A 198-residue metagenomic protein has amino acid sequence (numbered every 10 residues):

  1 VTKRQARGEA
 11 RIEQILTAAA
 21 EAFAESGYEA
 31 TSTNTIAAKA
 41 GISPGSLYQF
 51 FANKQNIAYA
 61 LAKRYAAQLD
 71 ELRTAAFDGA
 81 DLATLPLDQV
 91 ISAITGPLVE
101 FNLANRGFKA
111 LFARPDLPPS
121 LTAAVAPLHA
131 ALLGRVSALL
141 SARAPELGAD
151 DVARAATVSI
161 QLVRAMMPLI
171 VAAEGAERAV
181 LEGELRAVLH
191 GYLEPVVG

Functional and structural regions predicted by a protein language model:
V1-A10, V197-G198: N-terminal intrinsically disordered/low-complexity leader segments
R11-A20, I36, L61-R73: Generic hydrophobic, amphipathic alpha-helix propensity
Q14, A22-N56, A60: Helix-turn-helix
I15, A19-F23, L69, L98 (+2 more regions): Short hydrophobic clusters on alpha-helical segments that form packing/core surfaces in small helical domains
A60, E71, A75-L103: Hydrophobic alpha-helical connector segments
A76-L82, L111-S120: Short linear capping/connector segments at secondary-structure termini
Q89-G96, E100-A104, P119-A144, A153-T157 (+2 more regions): Amphipathic alpha-helical packing segments from all-alpha helical-bundle domains
A110-R114, T122, A142-L189: Hydrophobic/aromatic-rich alpha-helical bundle segments in the mid-to-C-terminal region
